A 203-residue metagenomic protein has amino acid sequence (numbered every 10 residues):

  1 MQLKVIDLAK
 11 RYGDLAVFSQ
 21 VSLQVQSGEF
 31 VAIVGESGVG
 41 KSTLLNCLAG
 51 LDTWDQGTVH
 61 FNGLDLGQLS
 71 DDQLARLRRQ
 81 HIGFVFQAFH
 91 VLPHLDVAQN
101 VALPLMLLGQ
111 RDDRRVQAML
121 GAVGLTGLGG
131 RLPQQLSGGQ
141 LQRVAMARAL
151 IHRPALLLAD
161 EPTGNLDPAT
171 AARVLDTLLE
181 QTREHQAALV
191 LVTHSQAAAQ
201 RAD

Functional and structural regions predicted by a protein language model:
M1-A202: ABC family nucleotide-binding domain
